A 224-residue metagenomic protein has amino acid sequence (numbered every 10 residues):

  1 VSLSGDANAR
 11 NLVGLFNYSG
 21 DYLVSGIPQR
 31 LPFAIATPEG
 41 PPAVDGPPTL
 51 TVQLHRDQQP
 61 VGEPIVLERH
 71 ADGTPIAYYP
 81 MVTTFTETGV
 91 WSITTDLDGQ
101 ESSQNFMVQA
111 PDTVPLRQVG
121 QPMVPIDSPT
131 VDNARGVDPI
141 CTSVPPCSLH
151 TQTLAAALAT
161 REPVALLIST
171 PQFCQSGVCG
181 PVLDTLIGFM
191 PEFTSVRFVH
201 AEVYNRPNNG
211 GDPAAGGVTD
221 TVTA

Functional and structural regions predicted by a protein language model:
S2-N17, E101-A157, S195: Extracytoplasmic/periplasmic copper-protein system
S2-P32, A36-D45: Beta-strand-rich domain onsets/edges
P32, I65-D96: Ligand-binding face of N-terminal immunoglobulin V-set domains in extracellular IgSF glycoproteins
P38-R56, G62-E63: Short flexible loop/turn segments that cap and initiate beta-strands
G136-C141, L154-V178: Short active-site neighborhood of thiol/selenol oxidoreductases, capturing the structured segment around
R161-A165, F193-V199: Loop/turn elements at helix/coil->beta-strand transitions in domains of secreted/extracellular proteins
S176-E192: Typically the conserved alpha-helix immediately C-terminal to a functionally engaged Cys/Sec in thioredoxin-like
H200-A224: Thioredoxin-like thiol-disulfide oxidoreductase module
